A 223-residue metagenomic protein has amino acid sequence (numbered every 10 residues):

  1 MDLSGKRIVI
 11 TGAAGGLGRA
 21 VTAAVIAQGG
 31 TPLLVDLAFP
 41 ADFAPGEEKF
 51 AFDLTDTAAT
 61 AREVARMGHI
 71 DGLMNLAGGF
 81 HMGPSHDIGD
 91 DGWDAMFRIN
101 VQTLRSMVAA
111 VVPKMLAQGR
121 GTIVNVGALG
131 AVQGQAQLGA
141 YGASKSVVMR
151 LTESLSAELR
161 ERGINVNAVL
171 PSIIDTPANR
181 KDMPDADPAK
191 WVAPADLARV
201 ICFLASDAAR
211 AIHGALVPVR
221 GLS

Functional and structural regions predicted by a protein language model:
L76-M82: Conserved NAD(P)H cofactor-binding loop of Rossmann-fold oxidoreductase domains
P84-S85, G92-F97: Substrate-binding pocket helix/loop in short-chain dehydrogenase/reductase
H86, Q133-G139, E161-R162, K190: Active-site loop immediately N-terminal to the catalytic Tyr-X3-Lys motif of short-chain dehydrogenase/reductase
V108, S144: Active-site helix of classical SDR
A128: Residue(s) in the substrate-gating loop at a strand-loop-helix junction that position the organic substrate next
Q133, S154-I164, R210: Active-site-adjacent segment of SDR/Rossmann-fold oxidoreductases
E161, A168, T176, A186-S223: C-terminal helical subdomain
